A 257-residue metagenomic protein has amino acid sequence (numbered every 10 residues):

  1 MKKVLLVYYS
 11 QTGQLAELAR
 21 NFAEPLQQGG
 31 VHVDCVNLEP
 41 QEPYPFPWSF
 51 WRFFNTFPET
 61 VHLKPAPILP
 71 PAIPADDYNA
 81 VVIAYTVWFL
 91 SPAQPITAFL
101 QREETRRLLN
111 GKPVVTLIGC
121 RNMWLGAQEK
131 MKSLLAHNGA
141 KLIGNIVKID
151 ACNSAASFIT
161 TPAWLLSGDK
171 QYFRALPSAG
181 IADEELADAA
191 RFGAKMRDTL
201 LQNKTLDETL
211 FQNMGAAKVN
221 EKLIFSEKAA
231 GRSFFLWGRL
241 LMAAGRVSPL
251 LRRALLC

Functional and structural regions predicted by a protein language model:
M1-Y85, L90-P95, Q101, T105 (+2 more regions): N-terminal beta1-alpha1-beta2 submodule of the flavodoxin-like/Rossmannoid cofactor-binding fold
F57-E59, L134-K141, T161-R174: A polyampholytic, Gly/Pro-enriched intrinsically disordered region
Y85, R121, A179-G180: Second-shell loop/turn segments in exported
E103, L135-L142, G193-L200: Short, well-ordered alpha-helical segments in soluble proteins
P113-A156: Short, glycine-/small-residue-rich phosphate/pyrophosphate-handling segment
N153-A230: Glycine-rich phosphate/pyrophosphate-binding loop and the adjoining helix
